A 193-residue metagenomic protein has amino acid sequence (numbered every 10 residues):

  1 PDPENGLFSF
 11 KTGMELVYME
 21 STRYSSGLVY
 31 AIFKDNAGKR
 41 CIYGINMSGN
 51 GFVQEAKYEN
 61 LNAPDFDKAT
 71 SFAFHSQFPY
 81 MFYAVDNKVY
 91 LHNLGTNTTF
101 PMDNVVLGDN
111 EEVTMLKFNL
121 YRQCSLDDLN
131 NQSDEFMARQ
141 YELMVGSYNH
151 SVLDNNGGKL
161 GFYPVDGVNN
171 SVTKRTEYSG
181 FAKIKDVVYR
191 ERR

Functional and structural regions predicted by a protein language model:
P1, I45-F52, H92-F100, F162-N170: Short loop/turn segments immediately following beta-strands, especially the blade-tip and inter-blade linker loops
D2-K11, G51-P64, T98-G108, S171-Y178: A short beta-strand motif characteristic of beta-propeller blades
K11-Y24, P64-S76, D109-S133, F181-R193: Repeated scaffold domains used in trafficking and secretory/extracellular systems, primarily beta-propellers
S26-G27, Q77-P79, Q140-Y141: Short coil/turn segments that connect the beta-strands within blades of beta-propeller domains
A31, Y83, V145-G146: Residue position within the beta-strands of beta-propeller blades
A37-I45, N87-N93, S151-Y163: Structural motif
A138, G146-N155: Short, conserved, GDST-rich strand-edge loop motifs in beta-rich repeat architectures
N156-R193: Blade-level signature of beta-propeller repeat domains, shared across WD40, Kelch, NHL, RCC1 and BNR/Asp-box propellers
